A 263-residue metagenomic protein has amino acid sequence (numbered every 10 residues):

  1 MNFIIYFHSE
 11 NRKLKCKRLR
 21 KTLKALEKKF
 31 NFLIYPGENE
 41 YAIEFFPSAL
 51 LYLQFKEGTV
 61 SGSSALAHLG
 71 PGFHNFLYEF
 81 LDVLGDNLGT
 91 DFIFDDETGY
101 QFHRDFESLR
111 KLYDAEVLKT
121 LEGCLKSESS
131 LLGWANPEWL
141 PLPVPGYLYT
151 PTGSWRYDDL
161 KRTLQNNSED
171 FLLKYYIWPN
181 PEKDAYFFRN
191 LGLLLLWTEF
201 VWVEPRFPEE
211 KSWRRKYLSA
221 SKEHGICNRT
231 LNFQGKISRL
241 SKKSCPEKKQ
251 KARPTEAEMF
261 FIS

Functional and structural regions predicted by a protein language model:
M1-S263: Acidic (Asp/Glu-rich) sequence patches and key acidic residues that form negatively charged surfaces used
